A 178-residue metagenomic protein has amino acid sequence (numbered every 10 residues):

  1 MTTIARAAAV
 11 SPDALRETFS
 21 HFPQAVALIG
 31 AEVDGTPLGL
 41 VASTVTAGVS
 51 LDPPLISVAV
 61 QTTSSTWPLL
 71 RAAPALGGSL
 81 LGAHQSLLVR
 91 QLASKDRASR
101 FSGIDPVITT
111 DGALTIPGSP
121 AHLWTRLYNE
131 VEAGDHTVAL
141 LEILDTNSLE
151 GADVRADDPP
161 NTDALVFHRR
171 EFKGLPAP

Functional and structural regions predicted by a protein language model:
T2-P178: Basic, polyanion-binding surface patches
